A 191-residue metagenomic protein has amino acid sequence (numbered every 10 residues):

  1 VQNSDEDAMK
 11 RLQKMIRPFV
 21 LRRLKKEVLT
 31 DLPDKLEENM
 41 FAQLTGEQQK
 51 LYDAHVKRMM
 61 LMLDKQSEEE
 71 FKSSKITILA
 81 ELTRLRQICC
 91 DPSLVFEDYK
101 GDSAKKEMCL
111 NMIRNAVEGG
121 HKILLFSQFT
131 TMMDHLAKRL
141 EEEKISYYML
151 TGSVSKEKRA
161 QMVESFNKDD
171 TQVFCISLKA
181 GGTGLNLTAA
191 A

Functional and structural regions predicted by a protein language model:
V1-N3, L61, R139: Intrinsic structural disorder
V1-V28, E37: Conserved P-loop NTPase motor "coupling/switch" region that bridges the ATPase
R17-V20, M60, R86, A137: Structural signal for well-ordered, non-membrane alpha-helices
K25, V56, C89: A broadly conserved detector of short glycine/acidic/proline-rich loop/turn motifs that flank catalytic sites and bind
T30-D53, S67-A189: Conserved Helicase C-terminal RecA-like lobe
R58-K65: Cytochrome P450 catalytic domain signature, combining two hallmark sequence patches
